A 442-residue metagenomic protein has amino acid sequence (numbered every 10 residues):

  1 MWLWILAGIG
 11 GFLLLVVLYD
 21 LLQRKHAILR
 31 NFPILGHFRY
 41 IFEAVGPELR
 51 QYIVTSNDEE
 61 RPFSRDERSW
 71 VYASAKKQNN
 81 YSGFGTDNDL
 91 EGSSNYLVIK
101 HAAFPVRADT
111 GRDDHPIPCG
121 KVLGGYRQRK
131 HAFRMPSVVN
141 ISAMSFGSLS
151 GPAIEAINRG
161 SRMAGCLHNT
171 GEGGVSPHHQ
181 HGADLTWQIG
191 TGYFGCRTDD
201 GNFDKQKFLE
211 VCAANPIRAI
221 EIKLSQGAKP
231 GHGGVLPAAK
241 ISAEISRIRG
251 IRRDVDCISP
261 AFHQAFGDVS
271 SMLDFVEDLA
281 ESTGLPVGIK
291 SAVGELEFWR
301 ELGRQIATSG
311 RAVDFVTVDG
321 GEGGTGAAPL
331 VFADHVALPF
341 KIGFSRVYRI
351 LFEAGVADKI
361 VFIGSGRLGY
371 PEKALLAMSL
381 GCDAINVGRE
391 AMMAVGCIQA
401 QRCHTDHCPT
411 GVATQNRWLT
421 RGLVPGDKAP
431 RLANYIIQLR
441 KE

Functional and structural regions predicted by a protein language model:
M1-R162, C166-N169, G173-A183, W187-D199 (+2 more regions): Conserved, well-structured core domains of diverse proteins
L21, I41-A44, E48, A156-G160 (+6 more regions): Generic, well-ordered alpha-helical scaffold segments in large soluble proteins
R129-M135, I245-I251, D319: Flexible hinge/switch segments at interdomain interfaces of large molecular machines
G151, E155, A164, A214-I217 (+2 more regions): Internal alpha/beta core interface subdomains
W187, G195, A238-G267, G326-K341 (+1 more regions): Glycine-rich tight-turn/loop motif centered on a GG-T
A214-R249, Q399-G422, R440: Mobile "lid/hinge" segments at catalytic clefts and subdomain interfaces of large enzymes
I258-T420: Glycine-rich phosphate/ribose-binding loops and adjacent secondary-structure elements that form binding surfaces
L419-K441: Anionic ligand-binding catalytic core segments
